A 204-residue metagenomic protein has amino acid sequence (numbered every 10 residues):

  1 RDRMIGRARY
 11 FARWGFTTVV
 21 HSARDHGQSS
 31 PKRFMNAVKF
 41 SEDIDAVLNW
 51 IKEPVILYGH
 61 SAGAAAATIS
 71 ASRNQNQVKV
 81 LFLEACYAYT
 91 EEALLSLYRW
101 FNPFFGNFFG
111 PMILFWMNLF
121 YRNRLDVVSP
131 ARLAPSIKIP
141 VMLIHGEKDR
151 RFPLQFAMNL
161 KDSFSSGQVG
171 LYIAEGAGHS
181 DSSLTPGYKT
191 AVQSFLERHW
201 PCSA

Functional and structural regions predicted by a protein language model:
R1-W50, H60, A65: Membrane-embedded segments
L57-G59, E84, I144: Short beta-strand immediately N-terminal to the catalytic nucleophile in serine-hydrolase-like folds
I69-N123, R132: Hydrolase active-site cap/lid region
S129-I139, Q155: Conserved serine/cysteine hydrolase catalytic core
S136-K138, L143-H145, D149: Short beta-strand/loop motif that positions the catalytic acidic residue of the alpha/beta-hydrolase fold
R150-F156: Conserved alpha/beta-hydrolase "acid-adjacent" motif
K161-S180: Catalytic histidine neighborhood in serine/cysteine hydrolases with alpha/beta-hydrolase-type architecture
A177-K189: Catalytic histidine-centered segment of alpha/beta-hydrolase-like enzymes
